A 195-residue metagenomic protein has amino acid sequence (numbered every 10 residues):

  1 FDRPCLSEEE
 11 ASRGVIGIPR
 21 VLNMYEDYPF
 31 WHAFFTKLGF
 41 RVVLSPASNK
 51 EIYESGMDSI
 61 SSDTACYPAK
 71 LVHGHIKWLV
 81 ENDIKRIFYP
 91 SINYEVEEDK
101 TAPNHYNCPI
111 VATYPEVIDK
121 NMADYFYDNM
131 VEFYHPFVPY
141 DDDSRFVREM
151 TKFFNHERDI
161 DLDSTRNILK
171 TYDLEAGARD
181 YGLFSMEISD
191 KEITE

Functional and structural regions predicted by a protein language model:
F1-E195: An N-terminal assembly and electron-transfer interface module characteristic of large anaerobic redox and radical
